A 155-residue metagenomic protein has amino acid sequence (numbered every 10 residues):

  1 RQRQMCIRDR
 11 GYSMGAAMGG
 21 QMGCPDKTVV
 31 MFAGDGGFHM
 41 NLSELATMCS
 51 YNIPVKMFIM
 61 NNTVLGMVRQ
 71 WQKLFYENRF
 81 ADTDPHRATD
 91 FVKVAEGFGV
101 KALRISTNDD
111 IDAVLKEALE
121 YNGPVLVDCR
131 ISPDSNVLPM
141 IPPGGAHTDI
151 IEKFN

Functional and structural regions predicted by a protein language model:
R1-Q4, R8-N155: Thiamine diphosphate
